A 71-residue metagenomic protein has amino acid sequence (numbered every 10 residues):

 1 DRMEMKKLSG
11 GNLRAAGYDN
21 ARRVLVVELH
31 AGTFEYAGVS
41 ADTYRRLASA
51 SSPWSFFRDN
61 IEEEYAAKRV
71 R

Functional and structural regions predicted by a protein language model:
R2-R71: Acidic/histidine-enriched, beta-strand-rich ligand/metal-binding domains
